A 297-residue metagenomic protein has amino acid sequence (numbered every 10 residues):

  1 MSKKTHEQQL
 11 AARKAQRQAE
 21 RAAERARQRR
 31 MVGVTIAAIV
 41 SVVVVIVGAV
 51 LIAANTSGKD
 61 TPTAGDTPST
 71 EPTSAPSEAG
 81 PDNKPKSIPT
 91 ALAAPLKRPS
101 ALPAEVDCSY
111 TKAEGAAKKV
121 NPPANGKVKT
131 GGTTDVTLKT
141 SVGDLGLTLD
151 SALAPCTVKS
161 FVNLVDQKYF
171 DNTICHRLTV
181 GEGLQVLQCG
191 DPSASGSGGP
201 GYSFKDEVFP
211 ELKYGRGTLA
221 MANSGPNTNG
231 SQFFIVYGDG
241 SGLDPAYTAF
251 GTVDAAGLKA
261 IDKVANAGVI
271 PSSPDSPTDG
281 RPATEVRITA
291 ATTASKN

Functional and structural regions predicted by a protein language model:
M1-N297: Cyclophilin-like peptidyl-prolyl cis-trans isomerases
